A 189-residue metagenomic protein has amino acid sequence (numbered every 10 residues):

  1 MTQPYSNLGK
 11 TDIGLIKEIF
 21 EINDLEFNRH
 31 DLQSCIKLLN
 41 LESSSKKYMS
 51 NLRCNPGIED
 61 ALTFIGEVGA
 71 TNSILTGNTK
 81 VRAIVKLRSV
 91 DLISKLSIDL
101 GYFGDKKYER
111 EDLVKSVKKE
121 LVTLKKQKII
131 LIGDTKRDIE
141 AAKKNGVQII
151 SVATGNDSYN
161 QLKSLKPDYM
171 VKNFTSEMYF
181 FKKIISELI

Functional and structural regions predicted by a protein language model:
M1-P56: N-terminal helical cap/lid subdomain that shapes the substrate entry/recognition surface in HAD-like hydrolases
T11, R53-G57, N78-T79, D134 (+2 more regions): Short beta->alpha linker loops
R29, S44-I74, I84: Short, acidic loop-to-helix structural element flanking the phosphoryl-transfer center in phosphate-processing enzymes
E67-A70, L121-Q127, I184, L188: Glycine-rich phosphate-binding loop signature in dinucleotide/nucleotide-binding domains
T79-I130, K136-N145: Substrate-recognition "cap/lid" segment bordering the active-site pocket of phosphatases
Y102, Y169-S176: Short acidic-hydrophobic, aromatic-tinged amphipathic segments that line or gate anion-handling sites
L131-K172: Acidic, Mg2+-coordinating phosphoryl-transfer loop and its flanking beta/alpha structural elements, shared across
